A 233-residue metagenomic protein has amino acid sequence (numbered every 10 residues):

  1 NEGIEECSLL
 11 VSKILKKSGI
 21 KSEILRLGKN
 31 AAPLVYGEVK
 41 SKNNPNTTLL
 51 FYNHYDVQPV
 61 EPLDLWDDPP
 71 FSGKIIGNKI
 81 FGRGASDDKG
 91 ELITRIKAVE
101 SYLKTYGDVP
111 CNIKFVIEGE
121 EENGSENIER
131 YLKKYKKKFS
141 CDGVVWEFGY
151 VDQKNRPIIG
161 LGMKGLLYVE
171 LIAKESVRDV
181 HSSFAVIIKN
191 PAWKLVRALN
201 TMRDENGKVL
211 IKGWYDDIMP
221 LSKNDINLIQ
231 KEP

Functional and structural regions predicted by a protein language model:
N1-A85, K104-C111: Acidic/His- and Gly-rich active-site-bordering loop/insert found across diverse amide/peptide-bond hydrolases
L15, G19, L103, F139 (+1 more regions): Structural signal for hydrophobic packing residues in well-ordered secondary-structure cores of soluble enzyme domains
Y36, K114, Y168-I172: Beta-strand secondary-structure signal
N53-Y55, G77, G119-E120, E147-G149 (+1 more regions): Fold-independent oxyanion-binding glycine-rich loops and adjacent beta-strand/coil segments at enzyme active sites
F81-G82, V177-S182: Short small-residue beta-strand/loop micro-motif enriched in glycine and branched aliphatics
S86-G162: Acidic/histidine-rich catalytic neighborhood of metal-dependent amide-processing enzymes
K136, D152, L161-G162, H181-P233: Acidic-enriched catalytic cores of C-N bond-cleaving enzymes acting on peptides and small amides
I158-K174: Flexible glycine/proline-rich, aromatic-decorated loop/lid segments
